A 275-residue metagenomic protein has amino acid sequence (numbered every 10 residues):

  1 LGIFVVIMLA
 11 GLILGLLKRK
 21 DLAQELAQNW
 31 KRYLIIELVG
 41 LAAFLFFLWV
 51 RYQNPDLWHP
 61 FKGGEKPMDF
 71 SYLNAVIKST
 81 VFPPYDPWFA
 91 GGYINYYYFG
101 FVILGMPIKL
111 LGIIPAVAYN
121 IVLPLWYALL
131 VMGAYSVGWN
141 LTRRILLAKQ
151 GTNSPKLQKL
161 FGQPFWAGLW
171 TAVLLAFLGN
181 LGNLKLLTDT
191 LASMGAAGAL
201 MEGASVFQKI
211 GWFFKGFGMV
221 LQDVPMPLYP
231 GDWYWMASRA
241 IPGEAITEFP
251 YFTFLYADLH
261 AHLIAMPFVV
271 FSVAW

Functional and structural regions predicted by a protein language model:
L1-Y33: Membrane-embedded, hydrophobic transmembrane alpha-helices
I3-V5, A265-V273: Hydrophobic core segments of transmembrane alpha-helices in multi-pass, intramembrane catalytic enzymes
R19-K20, V137, W275: Internal transmembrane alpha-helix with an interfacial aromatic "cap," most often the third helix
K31-I35, A42-F268: Active-site lumenal/periplasmic loops and adjacent helix-entry segments of GT-C-fold, multi-pass membrane
S154, S272-W275: Membrane-interface transmembrane helices that cradle and orient dolichyl/undecaprenyl
